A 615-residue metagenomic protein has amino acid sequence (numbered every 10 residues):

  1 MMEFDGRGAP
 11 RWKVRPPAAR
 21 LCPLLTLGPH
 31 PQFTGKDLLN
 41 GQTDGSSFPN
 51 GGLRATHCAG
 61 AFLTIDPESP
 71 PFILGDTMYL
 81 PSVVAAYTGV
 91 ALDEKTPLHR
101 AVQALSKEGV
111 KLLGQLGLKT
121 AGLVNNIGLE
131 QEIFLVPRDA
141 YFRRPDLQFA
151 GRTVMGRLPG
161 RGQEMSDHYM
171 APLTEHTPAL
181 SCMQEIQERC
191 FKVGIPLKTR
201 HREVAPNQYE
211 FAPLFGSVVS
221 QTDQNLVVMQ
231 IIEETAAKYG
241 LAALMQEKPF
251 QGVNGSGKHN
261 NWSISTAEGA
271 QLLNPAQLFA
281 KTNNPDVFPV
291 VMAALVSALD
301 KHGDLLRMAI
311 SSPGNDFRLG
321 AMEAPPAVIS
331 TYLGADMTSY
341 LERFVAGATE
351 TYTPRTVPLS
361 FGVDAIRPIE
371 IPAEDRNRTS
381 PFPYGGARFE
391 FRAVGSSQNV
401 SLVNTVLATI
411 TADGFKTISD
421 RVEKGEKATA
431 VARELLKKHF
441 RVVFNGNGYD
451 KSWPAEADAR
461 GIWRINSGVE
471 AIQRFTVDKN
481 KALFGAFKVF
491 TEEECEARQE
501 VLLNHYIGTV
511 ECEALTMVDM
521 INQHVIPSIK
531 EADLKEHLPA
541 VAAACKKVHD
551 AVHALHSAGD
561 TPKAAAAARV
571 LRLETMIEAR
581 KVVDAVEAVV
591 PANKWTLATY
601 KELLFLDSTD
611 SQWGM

Functional and structural regions predicted by a protein language model:
M1-M245, F250, N254-K258, S263-L502: Glycine-rich, acidic/polar active-site loops that bind/position phosphate-bearing ligands
K438-M615: C-terminal amphipathic alpha-helical interaction region
